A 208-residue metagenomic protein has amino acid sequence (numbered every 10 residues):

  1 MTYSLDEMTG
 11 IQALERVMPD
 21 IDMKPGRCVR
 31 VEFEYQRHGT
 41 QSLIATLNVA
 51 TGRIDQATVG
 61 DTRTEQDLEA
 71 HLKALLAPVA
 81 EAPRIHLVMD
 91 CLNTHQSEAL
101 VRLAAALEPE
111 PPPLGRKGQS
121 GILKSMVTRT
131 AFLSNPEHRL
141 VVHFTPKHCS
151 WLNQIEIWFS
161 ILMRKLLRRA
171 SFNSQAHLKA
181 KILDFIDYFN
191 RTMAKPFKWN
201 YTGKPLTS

Functional and structural regions predicted by a protein language model:
M1-S208: Short functional hotspots at interaction and active-site rims
